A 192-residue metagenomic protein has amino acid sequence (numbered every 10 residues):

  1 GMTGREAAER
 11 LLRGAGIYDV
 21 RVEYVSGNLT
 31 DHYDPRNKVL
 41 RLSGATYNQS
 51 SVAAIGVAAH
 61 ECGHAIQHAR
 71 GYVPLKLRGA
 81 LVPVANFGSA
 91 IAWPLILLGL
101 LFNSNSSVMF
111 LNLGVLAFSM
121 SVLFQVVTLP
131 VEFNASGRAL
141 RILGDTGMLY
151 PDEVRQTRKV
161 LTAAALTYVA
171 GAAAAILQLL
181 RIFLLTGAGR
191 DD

Functional and structural regions predicted by a protein language model:
G1-G88, L123-D192: Polar-ligand-bearing catalytic/cofactor-coordination segments of membrane-embedded or membrane-tethered inner-membrane
V84-R138: Hydrophobic transmembrane alpha-helical segments that form the core helix bundle of multi-pass membrane enzymes
